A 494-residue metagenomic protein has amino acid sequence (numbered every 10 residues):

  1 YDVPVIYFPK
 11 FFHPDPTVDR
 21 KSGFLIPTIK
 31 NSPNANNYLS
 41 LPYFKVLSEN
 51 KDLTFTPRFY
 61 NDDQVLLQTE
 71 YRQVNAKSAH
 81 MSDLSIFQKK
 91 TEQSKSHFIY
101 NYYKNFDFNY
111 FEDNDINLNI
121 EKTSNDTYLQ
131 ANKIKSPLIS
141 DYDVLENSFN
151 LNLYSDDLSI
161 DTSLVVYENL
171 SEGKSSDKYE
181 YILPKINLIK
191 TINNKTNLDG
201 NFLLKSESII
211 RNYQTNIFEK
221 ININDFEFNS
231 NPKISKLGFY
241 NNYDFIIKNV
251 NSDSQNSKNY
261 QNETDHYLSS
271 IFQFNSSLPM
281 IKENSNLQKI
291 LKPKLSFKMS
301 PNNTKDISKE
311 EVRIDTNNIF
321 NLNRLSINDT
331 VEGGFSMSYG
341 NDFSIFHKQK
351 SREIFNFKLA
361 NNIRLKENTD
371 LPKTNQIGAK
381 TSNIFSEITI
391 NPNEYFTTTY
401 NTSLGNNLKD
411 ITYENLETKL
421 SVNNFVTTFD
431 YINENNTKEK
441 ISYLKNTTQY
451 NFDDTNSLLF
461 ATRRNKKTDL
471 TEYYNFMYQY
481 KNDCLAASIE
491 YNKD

Functional and structural regions predicted by a protein language model:
Y1-D494: Outer-membrane beta-barrel proteins and related beta-barrel translocases across Gram-negative bacteria
